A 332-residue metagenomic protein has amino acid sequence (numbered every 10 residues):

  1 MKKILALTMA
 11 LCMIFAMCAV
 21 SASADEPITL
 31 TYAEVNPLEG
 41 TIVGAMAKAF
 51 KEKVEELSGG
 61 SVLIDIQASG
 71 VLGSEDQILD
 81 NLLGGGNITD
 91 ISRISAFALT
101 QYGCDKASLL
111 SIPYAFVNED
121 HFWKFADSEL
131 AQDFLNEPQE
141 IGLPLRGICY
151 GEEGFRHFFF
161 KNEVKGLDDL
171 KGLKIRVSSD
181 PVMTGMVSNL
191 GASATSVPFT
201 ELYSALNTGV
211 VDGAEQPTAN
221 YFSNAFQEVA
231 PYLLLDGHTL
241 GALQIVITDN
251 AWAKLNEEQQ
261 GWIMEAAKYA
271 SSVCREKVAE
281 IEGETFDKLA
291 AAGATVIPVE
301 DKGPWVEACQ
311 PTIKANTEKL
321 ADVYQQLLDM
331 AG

Functional and structural regions predicted by a protein language model:
M1-T29, G332: Short, low-complexity disordered leader/linker segments with a strong preference for bacterial N-terminal type II
D25-D120, L130, Q139-G332: N-terminal secretory/targeting leader peptides
K124: Short beta-strand-centered segments that line the small-molecule binding cleft or hinge of alpha/beta clamshell
